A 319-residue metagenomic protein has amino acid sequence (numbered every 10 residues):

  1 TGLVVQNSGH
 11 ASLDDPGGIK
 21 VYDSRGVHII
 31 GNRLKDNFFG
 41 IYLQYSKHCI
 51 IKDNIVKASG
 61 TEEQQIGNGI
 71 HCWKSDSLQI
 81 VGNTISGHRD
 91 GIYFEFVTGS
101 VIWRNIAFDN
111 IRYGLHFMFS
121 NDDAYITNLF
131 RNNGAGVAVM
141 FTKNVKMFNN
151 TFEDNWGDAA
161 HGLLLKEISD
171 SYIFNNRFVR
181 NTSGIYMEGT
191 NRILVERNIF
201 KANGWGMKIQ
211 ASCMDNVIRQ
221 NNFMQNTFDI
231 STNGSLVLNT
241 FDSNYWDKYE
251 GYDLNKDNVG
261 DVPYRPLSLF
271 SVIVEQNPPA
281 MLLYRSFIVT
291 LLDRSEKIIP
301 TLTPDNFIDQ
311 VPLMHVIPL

Functional and structural regions predicted by a protein language model:
T1, G26-I30, C49-K52, L78-V81 (+8 more regions): All-beta strand scaffolds that present successive hydrophobic residues in beta-strands
T1-I92, G99: Right-handed parallel beta-helix
A11-V21, D36-F39, E63-W73, G87-Y93 (+6 more regions): Extracellular beta-strand/beta-solenoid scaffold signature
H28-I51, Y125-T142, N203, M207-C213 (+1 more regions): Generic detector of contiguous secondary-structure segments
I111-W205: Eukaryotic tandem repeat interaction scaffolds
W156-G162, R180, I193-L319: Functionally critical loop-and-helix segments that line ligand-binding/catalytic clefts of soluble enzyme domains
